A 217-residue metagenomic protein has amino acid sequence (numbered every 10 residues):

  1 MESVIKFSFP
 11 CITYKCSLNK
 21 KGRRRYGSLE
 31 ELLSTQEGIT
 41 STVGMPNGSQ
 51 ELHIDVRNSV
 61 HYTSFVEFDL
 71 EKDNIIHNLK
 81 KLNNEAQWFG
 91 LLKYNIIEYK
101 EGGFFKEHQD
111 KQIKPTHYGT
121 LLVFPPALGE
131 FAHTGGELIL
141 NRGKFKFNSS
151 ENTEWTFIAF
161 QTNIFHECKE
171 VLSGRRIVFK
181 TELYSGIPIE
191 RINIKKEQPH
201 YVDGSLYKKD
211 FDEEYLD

Functional and structural regions predicted by a protein language model:
M1-F157, N163-D217: Fe(II)/2-oxoglutarate oxygenase catalytic core
